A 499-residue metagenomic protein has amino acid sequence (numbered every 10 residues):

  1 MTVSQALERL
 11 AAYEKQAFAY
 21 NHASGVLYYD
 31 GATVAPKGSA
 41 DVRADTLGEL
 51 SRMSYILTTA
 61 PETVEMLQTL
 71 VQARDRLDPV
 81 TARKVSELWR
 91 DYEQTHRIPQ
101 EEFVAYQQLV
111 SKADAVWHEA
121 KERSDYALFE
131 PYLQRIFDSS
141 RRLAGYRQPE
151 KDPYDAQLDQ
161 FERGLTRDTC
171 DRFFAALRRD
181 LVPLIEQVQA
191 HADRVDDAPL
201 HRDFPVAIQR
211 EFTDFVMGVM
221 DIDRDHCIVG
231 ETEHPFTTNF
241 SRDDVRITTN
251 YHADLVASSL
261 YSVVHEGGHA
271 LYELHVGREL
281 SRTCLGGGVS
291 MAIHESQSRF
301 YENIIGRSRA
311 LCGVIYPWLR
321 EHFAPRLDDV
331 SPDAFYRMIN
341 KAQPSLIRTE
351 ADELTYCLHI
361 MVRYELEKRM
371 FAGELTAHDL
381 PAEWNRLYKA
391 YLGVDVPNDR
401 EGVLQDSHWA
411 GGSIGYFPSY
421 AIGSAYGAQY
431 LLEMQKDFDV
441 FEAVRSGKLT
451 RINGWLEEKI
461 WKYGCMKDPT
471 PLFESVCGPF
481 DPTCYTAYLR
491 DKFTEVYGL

Functional and structural regions predicted by a protein language model:
M1-L165, M466, T483, R490-L499: A well-structured
T2-A6, H22-G25, A32, G38 (+4 more regions): C-terminal, non-catalytic "cap/extension" segments appended to globular domains
L10, Q148, S258-G277, E295-R299: Active-site recognition of the HExxH zinc-binding catalytic motif
V42, E102-A105, Y132-R135, F173 (+13 more regions): Secondary-structure capping and boundary motifs in well-ordered enzyme cores
Y106-V256: Contiguous, non-catalytic segments that form substrate-binding/exosite surfaces or channel walls
F174, R178, V206-R210, V216-G230 (+4 more regions): All-alpha helical catalytic cores of prenyl diphosphate-utilizing isoprenoid enzymes
R224-H226, E279-T283, S308-P317, A377-H378: Acidic/polar loop patches that form or flank catalytic/metal-binding clefts of enzymes that bind anionic ligands
G287-D328: Post-HExxH zinc-binding segment in Zn-dependent metallohydrolases
